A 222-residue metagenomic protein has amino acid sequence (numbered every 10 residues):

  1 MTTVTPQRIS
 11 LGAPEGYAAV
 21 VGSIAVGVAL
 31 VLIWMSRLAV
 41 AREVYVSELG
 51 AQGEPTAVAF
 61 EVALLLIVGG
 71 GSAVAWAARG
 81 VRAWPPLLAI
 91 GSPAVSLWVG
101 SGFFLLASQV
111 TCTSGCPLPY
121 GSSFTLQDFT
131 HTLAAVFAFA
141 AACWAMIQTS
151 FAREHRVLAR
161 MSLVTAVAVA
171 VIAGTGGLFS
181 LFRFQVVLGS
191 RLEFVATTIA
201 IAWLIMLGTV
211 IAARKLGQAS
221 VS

Functional and structural regions predicted by a protein language model:
T2-R8, A213-S222: Short, charged juxtamembrane terminal tails flanking transmembrane helices
I9-Y45, L49, G53-L216: Hydrophobic, aromatic-enriched alpha-helical segments typical of multi-pass transmembrane helices
